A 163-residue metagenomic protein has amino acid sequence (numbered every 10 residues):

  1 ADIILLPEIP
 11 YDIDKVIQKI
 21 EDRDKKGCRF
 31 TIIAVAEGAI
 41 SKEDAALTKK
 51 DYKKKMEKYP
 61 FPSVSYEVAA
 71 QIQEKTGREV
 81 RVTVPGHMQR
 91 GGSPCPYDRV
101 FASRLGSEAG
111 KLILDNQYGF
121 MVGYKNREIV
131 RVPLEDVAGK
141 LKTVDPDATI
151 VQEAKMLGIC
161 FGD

Functional and structural regions predicted by a protein language model:
A1-R78: Accessory alpha-helical/coil subdomains and C-terminal extensions that flank or cap enzyme catalytic cores
P10-Y11, H87-Q89, R127-E128: Acidic, glycine-rich active-site loops and adjacent beta-strand->loop/helix elements that engage anionic groups
E21-D24, G110-Q117: Short, hydrophobic alpha-helical segments
R29-I33, A69, G77-P85, N116-K125: Flexible, glycine/charged-enriched surface loops at secondary-structure junctions
I40-K42, Q89-R90, I129-R131: Short, active-site-adjacent cap segments at secondary-structure transitions
A45-T48, G92-V100, V132-G139: Short glycine/threonine-rich loop-to-helix capping motif typified by GTGT followed within a few residues by an Asp-Pro
Y52-Y59, E79, M88-G106, G110-L114: Catalytic, metal-anchored helix/loop core of enzyme active sites in primary metabolism
E67, V122-D163: Phosphate-binding loop/pocket of nucleotide- and phosphate-handling active sites
